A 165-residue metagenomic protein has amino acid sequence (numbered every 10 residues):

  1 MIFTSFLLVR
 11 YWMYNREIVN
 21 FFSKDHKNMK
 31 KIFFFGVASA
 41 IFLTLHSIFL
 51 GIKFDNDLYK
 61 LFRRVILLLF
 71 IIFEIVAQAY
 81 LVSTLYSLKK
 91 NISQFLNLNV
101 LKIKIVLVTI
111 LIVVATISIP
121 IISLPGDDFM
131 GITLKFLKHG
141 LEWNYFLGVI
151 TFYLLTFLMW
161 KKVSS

Functional and structural regions predicted by a protein language model:
M1-F6, L69-S83, N144-M159: Hydrophobic cores of alpha-helical transmembrane segments in multi-pass inner/ER membrane proteins, independent
F6-F35: Cytoplasmic juxtamembrane regions at transmembrane-helix boundaries
N15, V19, V82-L96, L154-S165: Cytosolic juxtamembrane helix at the C-terminal end of the final transmembrane segment
F21-K31, D55-F62, I66, L96 (+1 more regions): Membrane-interfacial loop-to-transmembrane-helix junctions in polytopic alpha-helical membrane proteins
K30, L96-V108, M159: Alpha-helical transmembrane segments and their helix-start/interface "positive-inside/aromatic belt" motifs in integral
K31-L50, F70-A77, K104-S118, G148 (+1 more regions): Alpha-helical transmembrane segments of multi-pass integral membrane proteins
S39-L96: Membrane-proximal helix-loop-helix units in multi-pass membrane proteins
V108-S165: C-terminal transmembrane-bundle signature of multipass membrane proteins, characterized by strong activation on
